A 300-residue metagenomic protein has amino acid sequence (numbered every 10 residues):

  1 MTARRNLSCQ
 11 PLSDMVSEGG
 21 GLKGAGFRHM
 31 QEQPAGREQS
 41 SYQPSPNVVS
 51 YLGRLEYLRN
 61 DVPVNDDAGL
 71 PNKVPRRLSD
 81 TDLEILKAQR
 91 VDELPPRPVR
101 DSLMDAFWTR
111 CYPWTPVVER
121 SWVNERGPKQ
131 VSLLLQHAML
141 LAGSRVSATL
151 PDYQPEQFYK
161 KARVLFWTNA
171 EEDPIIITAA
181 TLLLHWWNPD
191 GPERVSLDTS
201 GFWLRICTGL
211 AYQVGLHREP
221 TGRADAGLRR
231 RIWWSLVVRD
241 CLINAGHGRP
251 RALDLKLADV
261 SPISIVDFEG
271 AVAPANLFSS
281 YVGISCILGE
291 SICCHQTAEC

Functional and structural regions predicted by a protein language model:
T2-R110, A211, F278, V282-C300: Intrinsically disordered, low-complexity activation-like regions
K87-Y281, S285-C300: Acidic, Ser/Thr-rich, low-complexity intrinsically disordered regions in fungal proteins
